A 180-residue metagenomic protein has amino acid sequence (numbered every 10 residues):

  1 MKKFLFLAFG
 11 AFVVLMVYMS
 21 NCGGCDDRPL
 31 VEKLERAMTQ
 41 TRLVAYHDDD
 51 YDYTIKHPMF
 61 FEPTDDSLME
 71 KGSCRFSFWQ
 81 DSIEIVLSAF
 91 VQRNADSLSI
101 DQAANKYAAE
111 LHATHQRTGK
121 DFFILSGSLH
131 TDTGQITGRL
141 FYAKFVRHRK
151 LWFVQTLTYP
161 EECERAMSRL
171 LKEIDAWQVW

Functional and structural regions predicted by a protein language model:
K2-R75, W79-I83, R117-F122, I136-T137 (+1 more regions): N-terminal targeting sequences that direct proteins away from the cytosol to non-cytosolic compartments
C22, F90, S128-H130: Serine/proline-rich low-complexity intrinsically disordered segments, especially terminal tails, linkers
R42, A109-H112, R139-F141: Short structured motifs
R75-Q102: A short acidic-to-branched-hydrophobic micro-motif
N94, L129-D132, Y159-E162: Solvent-exposed loop/turn segments at secondary-structure junctions within structured extracellular/periplasmic domains
D101-A104, A108, L171-I174: Extracytoplasmic/secreted envelope proteins and their assembly/folding machinery, especially bacterial periplasmic
A108-H130: Short Gly/Thr-rich strand-loop-strand
Y142-R147: A short, hydrophobic, proline-anchored segment that marks a local hinge/packing element in signaling and regulatory
